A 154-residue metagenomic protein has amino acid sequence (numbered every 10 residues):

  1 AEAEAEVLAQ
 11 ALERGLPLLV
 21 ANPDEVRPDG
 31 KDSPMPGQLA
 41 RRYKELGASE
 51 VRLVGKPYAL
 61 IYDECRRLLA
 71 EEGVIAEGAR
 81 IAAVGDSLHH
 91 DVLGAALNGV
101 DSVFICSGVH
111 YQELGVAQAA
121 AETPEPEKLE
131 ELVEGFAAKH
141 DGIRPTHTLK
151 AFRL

Functional and structural regions predicted by a protein language model:
A1-L154: Asp-based, Mg2+/Mn2+-dependent phosphohydrolase catalytic module
